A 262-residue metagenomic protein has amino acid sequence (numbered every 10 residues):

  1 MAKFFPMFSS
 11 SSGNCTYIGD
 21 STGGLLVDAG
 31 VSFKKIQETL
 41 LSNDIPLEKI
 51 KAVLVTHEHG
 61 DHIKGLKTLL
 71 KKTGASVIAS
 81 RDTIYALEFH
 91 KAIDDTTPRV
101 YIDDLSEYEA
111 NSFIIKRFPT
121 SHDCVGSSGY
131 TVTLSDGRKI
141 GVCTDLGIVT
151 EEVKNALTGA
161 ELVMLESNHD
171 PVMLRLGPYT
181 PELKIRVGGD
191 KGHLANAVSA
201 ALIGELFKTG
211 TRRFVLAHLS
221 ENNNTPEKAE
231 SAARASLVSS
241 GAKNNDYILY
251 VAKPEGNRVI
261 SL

Functional and structural regions predicted by a protein language model:
M1-N43, S128-D145, L162: Conserved beta-strand hairpin/beta-sheet module of binuclear metal-dependent hydrolase folds, prominently
F5-C15, E58-K64, E88, R117-F118: Structured catalytic core of nucleotide-sugar glycosyltransferases
V27-G30, K51-E58, I78-R81, G141-T144 (+3 more regions): Active-site neighborhood of phospho(di)ester-bond hydrolases with catalytic His/Asp-centered motifs
K34-A79: Active-site metal-binding motif and surrounding structural segment of the metallo-beta-lactamase
H59-I63, I84-A86, C124-V125, I148-E151 (+2 more regions): Active-site environment of divalent metal-dependent phosphoester hydrolases
K64-T73, A86-H90, N224-S231: Metal-dependent catalytic neighborhoods of phosphoester/phosphodiester hydrolases
R81-G129, L134-G137: Metallo-beta-lactamase
E151-V251: Cap/insert and terminal regions of metallo-dependent hydrolase folds
